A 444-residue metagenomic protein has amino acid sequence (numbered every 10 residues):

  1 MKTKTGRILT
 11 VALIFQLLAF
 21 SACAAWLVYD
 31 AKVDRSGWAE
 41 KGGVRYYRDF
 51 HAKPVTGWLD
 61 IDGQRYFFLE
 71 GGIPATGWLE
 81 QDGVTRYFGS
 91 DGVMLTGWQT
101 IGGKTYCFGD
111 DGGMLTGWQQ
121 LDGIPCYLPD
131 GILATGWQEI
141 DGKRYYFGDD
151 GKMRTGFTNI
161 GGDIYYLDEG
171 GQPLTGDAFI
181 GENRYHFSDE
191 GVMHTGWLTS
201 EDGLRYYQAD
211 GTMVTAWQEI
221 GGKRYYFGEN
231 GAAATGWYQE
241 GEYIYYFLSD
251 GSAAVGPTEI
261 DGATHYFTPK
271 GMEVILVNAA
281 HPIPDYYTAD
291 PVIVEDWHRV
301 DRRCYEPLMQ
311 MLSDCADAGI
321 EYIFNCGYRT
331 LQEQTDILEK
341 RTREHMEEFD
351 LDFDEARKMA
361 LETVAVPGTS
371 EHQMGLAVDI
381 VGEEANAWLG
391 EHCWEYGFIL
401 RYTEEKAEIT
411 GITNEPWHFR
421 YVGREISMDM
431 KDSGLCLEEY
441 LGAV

Functional and structural regions predicted by a protein language model:
M1-K2: N-terminal secretory signal peptides that target proteins for export/translocation
T5-E273, E306, E391: Extracellular adhesion/carbohydrate-binding repeat motifs centered on closely spaced tryptophans
L17, D261-G262, T268-V444: Extracytoplasmic cell-surface/polysaccharide-interacting catalytic and binding patches
